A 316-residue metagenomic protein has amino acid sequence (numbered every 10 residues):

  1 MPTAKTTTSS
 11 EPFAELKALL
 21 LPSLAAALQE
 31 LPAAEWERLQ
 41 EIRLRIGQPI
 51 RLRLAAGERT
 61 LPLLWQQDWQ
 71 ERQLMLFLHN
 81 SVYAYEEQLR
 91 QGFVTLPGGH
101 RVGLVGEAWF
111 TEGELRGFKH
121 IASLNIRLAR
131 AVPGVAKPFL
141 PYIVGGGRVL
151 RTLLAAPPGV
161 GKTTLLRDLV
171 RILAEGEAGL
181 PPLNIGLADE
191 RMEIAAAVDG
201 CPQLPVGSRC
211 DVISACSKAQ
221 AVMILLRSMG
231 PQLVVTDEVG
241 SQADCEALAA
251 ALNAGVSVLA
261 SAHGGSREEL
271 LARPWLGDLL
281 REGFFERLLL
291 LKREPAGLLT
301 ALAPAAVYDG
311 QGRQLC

Functional and structural regions predicted by a protein language model:
M1-G98, E175: N-terminal accessory targeting/assembly segments
V82-L150: P-loop NTP-binding catalytic core
W109-T111, R116-K119, E286-C316: Conserved P-loop NTPase
L154: Hydrophobic anchor at the beta1->P-loop junction of P-loop NTPases
K162: Conserved lysine of the Walker
L165, L169: Hydrophobic positions on the alpha1 helix immediately C-terminal to the Walker A/P-loop
A174-M223: P-loop NTPase switch/communication element
M229-L289, R293: Conserved P-loop NTPase nucleotide-binding/switch module
